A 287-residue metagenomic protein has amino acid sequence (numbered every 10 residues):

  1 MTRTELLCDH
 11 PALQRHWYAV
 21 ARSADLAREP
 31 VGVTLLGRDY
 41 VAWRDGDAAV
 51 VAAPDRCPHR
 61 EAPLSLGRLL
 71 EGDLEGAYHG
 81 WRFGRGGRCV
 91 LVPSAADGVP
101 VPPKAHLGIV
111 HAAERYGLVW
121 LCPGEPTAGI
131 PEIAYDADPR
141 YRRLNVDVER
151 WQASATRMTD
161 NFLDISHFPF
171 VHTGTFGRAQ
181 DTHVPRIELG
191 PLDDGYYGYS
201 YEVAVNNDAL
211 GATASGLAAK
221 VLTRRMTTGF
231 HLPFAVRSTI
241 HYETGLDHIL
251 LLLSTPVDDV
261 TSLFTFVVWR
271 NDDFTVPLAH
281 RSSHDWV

Functional and structural regions predicted by a protein language model:
T2-A12, A19-R143: Rieske [2Fe-2S] iron-sulfur-binding domain
A12-L13, L26, L35, A105 (+5 more regions): A generic structural signal for short, non-catalytic loop/turn and secondary-structure boundary residues
A12-R15, G245-D247: Short coil-to-beta-strand transition motifs
H16, W81, S166-F168: Short non-domain terminal segments
A49, T127-V287: C-terminal catalytic domain of Rieske-type non-heme iron oxygenases
